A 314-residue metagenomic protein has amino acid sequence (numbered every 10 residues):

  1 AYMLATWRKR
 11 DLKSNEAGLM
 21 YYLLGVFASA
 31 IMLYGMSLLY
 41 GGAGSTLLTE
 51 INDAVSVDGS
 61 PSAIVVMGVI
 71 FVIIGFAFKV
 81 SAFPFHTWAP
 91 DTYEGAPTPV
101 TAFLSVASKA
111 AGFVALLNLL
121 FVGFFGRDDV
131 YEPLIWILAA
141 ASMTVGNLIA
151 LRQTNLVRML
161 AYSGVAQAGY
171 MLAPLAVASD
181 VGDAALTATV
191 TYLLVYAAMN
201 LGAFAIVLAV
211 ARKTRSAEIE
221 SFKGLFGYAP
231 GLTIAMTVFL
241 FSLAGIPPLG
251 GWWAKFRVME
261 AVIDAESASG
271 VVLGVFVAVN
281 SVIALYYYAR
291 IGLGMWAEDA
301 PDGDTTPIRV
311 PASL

Functional and structural regions predicted by a protein language model:
A1-L314: Alpha-helical transmembrane segments of multi-pass membrane proteins predominantly involved in bioenergetics
